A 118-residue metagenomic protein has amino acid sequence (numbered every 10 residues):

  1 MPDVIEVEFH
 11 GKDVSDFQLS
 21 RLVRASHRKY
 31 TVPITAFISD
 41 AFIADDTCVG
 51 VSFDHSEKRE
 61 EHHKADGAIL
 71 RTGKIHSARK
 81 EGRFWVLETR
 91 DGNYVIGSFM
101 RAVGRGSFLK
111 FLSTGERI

Functional and structural regions predicted by a protein language model:
M1-V7, E116-I118: Short intrinsically disordered terminal tails
V4-E60: Feature for intrinsically disordered/low-complexity regulatory segments and propeptides
S52-V86: Acidic, low-complexity, intrinsically disordered interaction modules
T72-I118: Short, compact, well-ordered microdomains
